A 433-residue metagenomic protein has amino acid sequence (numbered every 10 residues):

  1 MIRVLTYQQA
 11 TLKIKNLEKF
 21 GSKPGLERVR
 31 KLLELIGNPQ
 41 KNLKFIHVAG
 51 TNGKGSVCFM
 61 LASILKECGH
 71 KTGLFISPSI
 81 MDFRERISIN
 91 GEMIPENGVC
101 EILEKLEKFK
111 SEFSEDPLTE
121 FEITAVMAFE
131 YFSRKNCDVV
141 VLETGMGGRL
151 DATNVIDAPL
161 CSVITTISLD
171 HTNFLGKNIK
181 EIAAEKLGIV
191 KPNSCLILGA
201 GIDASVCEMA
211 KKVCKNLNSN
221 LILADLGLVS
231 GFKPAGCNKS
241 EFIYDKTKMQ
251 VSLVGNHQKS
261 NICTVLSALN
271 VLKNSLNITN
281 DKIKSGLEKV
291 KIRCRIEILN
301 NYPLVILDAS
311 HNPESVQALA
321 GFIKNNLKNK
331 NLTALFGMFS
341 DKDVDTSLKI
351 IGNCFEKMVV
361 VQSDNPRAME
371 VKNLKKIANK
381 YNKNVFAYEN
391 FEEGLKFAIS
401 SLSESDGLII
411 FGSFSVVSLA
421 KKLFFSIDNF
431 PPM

Functional and structural regions predicted by a protein language model:
M1-G50, V57-F59, S63-H70, F75 (+1 more regions): Short functional linear segments
M1-Y7, K15, D157-A158, K180 (+2 more regions): ATP-dependent carboxylate-amine ligase
L26, R30-E34, N38-K41, E67-D157 (+2 more regions): ATP-dependent carboxylate-amine ligase catalytic core
K41-N42, V139-T144, L150-V163, I167-T172 (+2 more regions): Nucleotide phosphate-binding/pyrophosphate-handling subdomain across enzymes that bind or process nucleotide phosphates
L61, A128, V206-A210, L374: Aromatic/hydrophobic pocket-lining residues that form π-stacking "cages" and hydrophobic walls in ligand
F75-P78, L198-G201, V213-G236, S252-N256 (+6 more regions): Beta-strand->loop->alpha-helix junctions that form or flank phosphate-binding loops in nucleotide-handling enzymes
P78, D82-K105, N173-V190, K211-K212 (+2 more regions): Active-site-proximal loop->helix
E115-D116, K135-T144, P159-K248, I262-D281: Acidic, Mg2+-coordinating active-site environments of NTP-dependent enzymes
